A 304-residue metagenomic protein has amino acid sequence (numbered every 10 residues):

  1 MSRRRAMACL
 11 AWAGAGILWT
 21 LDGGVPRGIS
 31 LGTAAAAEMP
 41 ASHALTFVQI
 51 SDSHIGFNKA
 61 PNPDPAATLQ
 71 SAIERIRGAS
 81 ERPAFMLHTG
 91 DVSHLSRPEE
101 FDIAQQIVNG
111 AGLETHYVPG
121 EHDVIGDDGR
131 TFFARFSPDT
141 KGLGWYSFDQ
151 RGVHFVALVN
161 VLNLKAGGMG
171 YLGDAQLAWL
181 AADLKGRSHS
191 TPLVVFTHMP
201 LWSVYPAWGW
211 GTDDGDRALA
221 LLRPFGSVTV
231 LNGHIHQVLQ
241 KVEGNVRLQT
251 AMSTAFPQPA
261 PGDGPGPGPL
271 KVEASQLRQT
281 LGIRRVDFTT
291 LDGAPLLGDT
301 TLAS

Functional and structural regions predicted by a protein language model:
M1-I17, L21: N-terminal secretory signal peptides and thylakoid transit peptides that target proteins across membranes
T20-G28: C-terminal segment of classical bacterial N-terminal signal peptides
G28-D102: N-terminal active-site segment of His-dependent metallophosphoesterases
M39, R97-P192, D214-T229, K241-M252 (+3 more regions): Extended active-site neighborhood of metal-dependent phosphoesterases/phosphodiesterases
I50-S51, M86-G90, H116-E121, F196-T197 (+2 more regions): Active-site neighborhood of phospho(di)ester-bond hydrolases with catalytic His/Asp-centered motifs
I55, S93-H94, D123, L201 (+1 more regions): Short active-site segment of divalent metal-dependent hydrolases/proteases that encodes the spacing between
F57-K59, V92, V161-L172, W202-A207: Surface-exposed cleft-lining segments at the edges of enzyme active sites
H189-V204: Short acidic, glycine-rich surface-loop motifs adjacent to enzyme active sites
